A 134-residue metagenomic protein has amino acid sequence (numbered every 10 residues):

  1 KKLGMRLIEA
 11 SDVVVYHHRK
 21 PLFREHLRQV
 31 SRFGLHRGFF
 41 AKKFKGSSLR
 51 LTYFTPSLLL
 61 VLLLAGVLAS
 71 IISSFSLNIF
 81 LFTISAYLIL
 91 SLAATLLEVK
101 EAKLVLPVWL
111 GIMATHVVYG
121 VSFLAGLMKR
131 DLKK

Functional and structural regions predicted by a protein language model:
K1-S47: Catalytic donor/gating beta->alpha subdomain of glycosyltransferases that bind UDP-sugars
G46-V61: Membrane-interface anchor segments at the N-terminal boundary of transmembrane helices in multi-pass membrane enzymes
S57-L132: Membrane-embedded multi-pass helical conduit in multi-pass membrane proteins, especially envelope-biosynthetic
